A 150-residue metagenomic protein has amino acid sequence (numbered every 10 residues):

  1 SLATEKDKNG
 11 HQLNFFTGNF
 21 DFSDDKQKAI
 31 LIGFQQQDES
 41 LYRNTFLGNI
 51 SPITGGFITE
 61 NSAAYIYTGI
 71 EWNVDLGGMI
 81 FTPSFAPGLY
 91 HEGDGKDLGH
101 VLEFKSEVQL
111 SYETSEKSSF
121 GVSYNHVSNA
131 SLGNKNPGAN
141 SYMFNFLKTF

Functional and structural regions predicted by a protein language model:
L2-G10, D24-D25, S40-I50, D75-F81 (+1 more regions): Short loop/turn motifs that connect adjacent beta-strands in outer-membrane beta-barrel proteins
H11-D21, L47-T59, T82-H91, S123-S128: Transmembrane beta-strand segments that form the barrel wall of outer-membrane beta-barrel proteins
F20-I30, G56-Y67, D94-V101, S131-G138: Solvent-exposed loop/turn segments connecting transmembrane beta-strands in outer-membrane beta-barrel proteins
K28-F34, P137-F150: Outer-membrane beta-barrel "beta-signal"
K28-I58: N-terminal, post-signal-peptide region of Sec/Tat-exported proteins
Q36-D38, W72-V74, Y112, H126 (+1 more regions): Residue-level signature of outer-membrane beta-barrel architecture
N61-F85: Helix-adjacent hinge/juxtasegments
M79-S106: Mid-chain, well-packed structural core segment of small domains
